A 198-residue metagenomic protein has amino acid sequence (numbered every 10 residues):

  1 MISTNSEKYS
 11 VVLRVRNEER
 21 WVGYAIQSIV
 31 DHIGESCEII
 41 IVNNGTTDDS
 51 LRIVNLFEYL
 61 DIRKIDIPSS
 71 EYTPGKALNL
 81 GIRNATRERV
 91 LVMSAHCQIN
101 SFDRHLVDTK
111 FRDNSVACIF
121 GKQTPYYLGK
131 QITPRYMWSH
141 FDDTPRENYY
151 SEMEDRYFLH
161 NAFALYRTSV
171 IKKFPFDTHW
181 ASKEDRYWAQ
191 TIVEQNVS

Functional and structural regions predicted by a protein language model:
Q27-S36: Short, acidic, metal-binding catalytic loop of nucleotide-sugar glycosyltransferases
C37-G45, I65-I67: Short beta-strand/loop segment that forms part of the nucleotide-sugar
N43-R52, C97: A conserved acidic beta->alpha catalytic loop
P68-A85: Glycine-rich, basic loop-to-helix element that forms the pyrophosphate-binding segment of sugar-nucleotide handling
V90: Short aromatic/hydrophobic "clamp" motif used to bind/position activated sugar donors
Q98, F102-T133: Conserved donor NDP-sugar-binding/catalytic core segment of glycosyltransferases
R146-Y166, A181: A recurrent flexible, glycine/aromatic-enriched loop bordering the glycosyltransferase active site that acts as
A181-W188: Acidic donor-binding loop at a coil-to-helix junction in glycosyltransferase catalytic cores that engages
